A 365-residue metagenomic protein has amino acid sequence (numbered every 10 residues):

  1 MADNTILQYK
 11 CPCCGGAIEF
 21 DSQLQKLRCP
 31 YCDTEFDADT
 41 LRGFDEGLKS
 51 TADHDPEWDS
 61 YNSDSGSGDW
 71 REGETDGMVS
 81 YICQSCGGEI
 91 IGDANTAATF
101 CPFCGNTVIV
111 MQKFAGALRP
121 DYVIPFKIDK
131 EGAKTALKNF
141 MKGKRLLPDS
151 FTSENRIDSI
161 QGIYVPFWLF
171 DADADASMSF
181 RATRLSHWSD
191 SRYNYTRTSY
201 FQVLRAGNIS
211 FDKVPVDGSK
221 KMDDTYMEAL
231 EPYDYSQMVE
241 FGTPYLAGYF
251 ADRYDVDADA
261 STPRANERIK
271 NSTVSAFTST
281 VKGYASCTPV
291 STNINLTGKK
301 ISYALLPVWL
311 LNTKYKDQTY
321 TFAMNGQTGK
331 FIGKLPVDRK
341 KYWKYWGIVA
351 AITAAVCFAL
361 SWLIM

Functional and structural regions predicted by a protein language model:
I6-Q8, L24-K26, D76-S80, A98: Residues immediately within or flanking Cys/His clusters that coordinate Zn2+ in small zinc-binding modules
C11-C14, C29-C32, C83-C86, C101-C104: Short cysteine-rich clusters marking metal-coordination/redox-active sites
I18-D21, A38-D39, G92-D93, V110-M111: Short, non-ligating residues that shape and space the ligands of small metal-coordination modules and catalytic
F36-S50, I109-L118: Short metal-binding segments enriched for Cys and/or His
G116-K314: Charged, low-complexity helical/coil segments in non-catalytic cytosolic or luminal regions
L306-K334: Extended, hydrophilic extramembrane loops/domains of integral membrane proteins
L335-W346: Juxtamembrane/start-of-transmembrane alpha-helix segments at the extracytoplasmic/lumenal side of membrane anchors
V356-M365: Juxtamembrane boundary at the C-terminal end of a transmembrane helix
